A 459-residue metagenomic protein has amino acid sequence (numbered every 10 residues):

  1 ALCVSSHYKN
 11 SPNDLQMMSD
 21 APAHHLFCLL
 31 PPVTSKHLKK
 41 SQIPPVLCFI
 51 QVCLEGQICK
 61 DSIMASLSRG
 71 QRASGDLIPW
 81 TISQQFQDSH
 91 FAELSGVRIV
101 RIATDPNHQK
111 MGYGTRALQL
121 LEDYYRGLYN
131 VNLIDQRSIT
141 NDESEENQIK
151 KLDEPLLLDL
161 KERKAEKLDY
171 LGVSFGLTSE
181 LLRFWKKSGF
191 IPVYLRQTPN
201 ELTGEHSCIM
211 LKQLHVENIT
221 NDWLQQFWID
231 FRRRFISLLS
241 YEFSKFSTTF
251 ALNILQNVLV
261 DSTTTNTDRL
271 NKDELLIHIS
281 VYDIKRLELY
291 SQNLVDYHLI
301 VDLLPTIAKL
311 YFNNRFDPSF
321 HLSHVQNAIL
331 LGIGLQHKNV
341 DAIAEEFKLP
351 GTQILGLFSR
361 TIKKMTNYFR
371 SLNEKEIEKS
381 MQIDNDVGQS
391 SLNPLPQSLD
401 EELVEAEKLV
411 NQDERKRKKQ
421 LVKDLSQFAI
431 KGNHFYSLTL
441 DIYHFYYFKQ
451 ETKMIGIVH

Functional and structural regions predicted by a protein language model:
A1-N10, M17-H24, C28, T34-L47 (+5 more regions): Terminal substrate-recognition subdomain of acyl/acetyltransferases
H108, G112-A117: Conserved acetyl-CoA pyrophosphate-binding loop and the N-cap/start of the following alpha-helix in GNAT-like
M111, Q336-H337: Residues at alpha-helix boundaries and the short loops/turns that link adjacent helices
Y113, H321-L322: Alpha-helical hairpin
